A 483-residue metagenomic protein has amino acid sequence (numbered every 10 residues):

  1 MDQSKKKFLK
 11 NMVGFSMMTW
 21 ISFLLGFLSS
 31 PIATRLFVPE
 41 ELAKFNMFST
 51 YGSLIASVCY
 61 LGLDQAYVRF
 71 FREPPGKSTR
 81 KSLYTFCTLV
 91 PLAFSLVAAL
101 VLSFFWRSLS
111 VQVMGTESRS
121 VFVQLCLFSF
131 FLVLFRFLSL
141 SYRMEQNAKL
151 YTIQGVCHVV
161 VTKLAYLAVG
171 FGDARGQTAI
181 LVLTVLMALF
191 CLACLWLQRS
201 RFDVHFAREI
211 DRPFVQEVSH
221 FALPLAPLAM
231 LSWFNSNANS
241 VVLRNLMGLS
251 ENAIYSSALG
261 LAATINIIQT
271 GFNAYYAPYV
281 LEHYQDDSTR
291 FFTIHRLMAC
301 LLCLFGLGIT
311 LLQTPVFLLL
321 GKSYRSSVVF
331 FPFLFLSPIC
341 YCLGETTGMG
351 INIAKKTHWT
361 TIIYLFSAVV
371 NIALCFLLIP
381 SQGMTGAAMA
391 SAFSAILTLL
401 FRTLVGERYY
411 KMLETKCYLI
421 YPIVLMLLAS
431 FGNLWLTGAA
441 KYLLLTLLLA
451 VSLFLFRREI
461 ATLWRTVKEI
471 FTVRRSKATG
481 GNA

Functional and structural regions predicted by a protein language model:
M1-S4, F8, K149, D173-L181 (+6 more regions): Interhelical loop/hinge segments that connect adjacent transmembrane helices in multipass membrane
S4, W106-L125, L249, T310-E345: Interfacial segments at transmembrane-helix termini and the short loops linking adjacent helices
K6-Q65, S95, A99, S103 (+4 more regions): Signature of the first transmembrane helix
N11-G26, H158, V182-Q198, D211-P278 (+2 more regions): Transmembrane helical elements of multi-pass membrane transporters/channels
P31, C59-P75, M144, A258-S288 (+2 more regions): Helix-loop junctions and terminal segments of transmembrane helices in multi-pass membrane transport/translocation
T34-K44, E145-I153, V159-L192, K355-H358 (+2 more regions): Membrane-interface helix-loop junctions in multi-pass transport and translocation proteins
L89-P227: Hydrophobic transmembrane helix module of multi-pass membrane transport proteins
G432-A483: Membrane-proximal transmembrane or re-entrant/amphipathic helices at the cytosolic face
